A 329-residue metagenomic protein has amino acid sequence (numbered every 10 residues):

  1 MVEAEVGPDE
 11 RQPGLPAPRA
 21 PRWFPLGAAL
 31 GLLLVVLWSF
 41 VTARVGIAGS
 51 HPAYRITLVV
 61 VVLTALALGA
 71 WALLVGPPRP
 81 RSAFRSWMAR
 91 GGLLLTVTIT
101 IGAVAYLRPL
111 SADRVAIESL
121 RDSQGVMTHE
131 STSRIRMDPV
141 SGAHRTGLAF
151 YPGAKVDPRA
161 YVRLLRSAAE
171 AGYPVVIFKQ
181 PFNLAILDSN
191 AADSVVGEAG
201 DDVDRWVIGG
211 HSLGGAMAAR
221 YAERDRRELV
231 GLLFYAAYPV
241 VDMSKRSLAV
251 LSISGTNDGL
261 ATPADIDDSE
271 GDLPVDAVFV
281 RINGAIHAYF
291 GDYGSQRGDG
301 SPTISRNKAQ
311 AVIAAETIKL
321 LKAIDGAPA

Functional and structural regions predicted by a protein language model:
W23-V75: Membrane-embedded alpha-helical segments of integral membrane proteins
S82-P109: Internal/C-terminal transmembrane anchor helices
H144-A154: Short beta-strand element of the alpha/beta-hydrolase
Y151, G209-A218: Gly/Ala-rich beta-loop-alpha elbow adjacent to hydrolase catalytic centers
L164, A261-D272: Short alpha-helix in the alpha/beta-hydrolase fold that links the catalytic acid
L165-A185: Conserved alpha/beta-hydrolase
G200-S212: Alpha/beta-hydrolase fold nucleophile elbow
R246, L251-S254, D258: Short beta-strand/loop motif that positions the catalytic acidic residue of the alpha/beta-hydrolase fold
